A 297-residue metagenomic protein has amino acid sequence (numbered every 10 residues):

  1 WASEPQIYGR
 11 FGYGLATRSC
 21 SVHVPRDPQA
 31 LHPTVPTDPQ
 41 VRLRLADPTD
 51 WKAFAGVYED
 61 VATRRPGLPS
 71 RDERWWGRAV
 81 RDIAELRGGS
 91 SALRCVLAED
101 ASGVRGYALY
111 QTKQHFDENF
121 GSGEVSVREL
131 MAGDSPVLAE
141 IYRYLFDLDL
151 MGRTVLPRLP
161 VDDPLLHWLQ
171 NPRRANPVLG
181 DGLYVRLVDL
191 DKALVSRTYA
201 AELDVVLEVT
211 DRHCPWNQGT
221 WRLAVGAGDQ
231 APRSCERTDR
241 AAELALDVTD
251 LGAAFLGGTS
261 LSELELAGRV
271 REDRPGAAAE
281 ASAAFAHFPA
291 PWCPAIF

Functional and structural regions predicted by a protein language model:
W1-A30, K52: Active-site-proximal cofactor/substrate-binding loop regions of enzyme domains
P33-F297: Intrinsically disordered, low-complexity, positively biased terminal segments
